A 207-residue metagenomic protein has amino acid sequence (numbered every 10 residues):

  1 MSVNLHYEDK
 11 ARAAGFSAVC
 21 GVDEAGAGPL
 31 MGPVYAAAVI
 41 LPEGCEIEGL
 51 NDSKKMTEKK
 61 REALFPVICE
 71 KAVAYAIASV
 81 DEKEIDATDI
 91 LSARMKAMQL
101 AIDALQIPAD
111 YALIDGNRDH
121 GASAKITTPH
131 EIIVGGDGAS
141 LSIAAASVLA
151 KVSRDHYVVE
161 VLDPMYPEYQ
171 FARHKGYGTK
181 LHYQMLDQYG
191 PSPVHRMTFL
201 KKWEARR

Functional and structural regions predicted by a protein language model:
M1-R207: RNase H-like, Mg2+-dependent phosphodiesterase core, and more generally RNA phosphate-backbone-engaging helix-loop
